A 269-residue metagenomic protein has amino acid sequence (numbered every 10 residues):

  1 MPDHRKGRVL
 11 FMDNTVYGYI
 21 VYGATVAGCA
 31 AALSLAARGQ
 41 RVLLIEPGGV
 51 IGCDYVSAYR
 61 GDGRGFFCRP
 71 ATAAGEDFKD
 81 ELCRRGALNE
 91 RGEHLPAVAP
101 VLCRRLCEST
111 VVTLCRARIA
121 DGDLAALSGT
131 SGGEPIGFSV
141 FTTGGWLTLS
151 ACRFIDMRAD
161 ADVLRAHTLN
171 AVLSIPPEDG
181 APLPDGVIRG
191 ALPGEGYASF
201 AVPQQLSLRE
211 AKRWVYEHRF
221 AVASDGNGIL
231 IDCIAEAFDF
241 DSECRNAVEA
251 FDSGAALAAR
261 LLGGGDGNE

Functional and structural regions predicted by a protein language model:
P2-F11: Short, Lys/Arg-enriched N-terminal segments with co-localized hydrophobic residues within the first ~10-30 amino acids
D13-T25: Beta1/beta-strand and adjacent pyrophosphate-binding region of the FAD-binding site in flavoprotein oxidoreductases
V16-Y17, R38-R41, S109-V112, L147 (+1 more regions): Loop/turn elements at helix/coil->beta-strand transitions in domains of secreted/extracellular proteins
G28: N-terminal Rossmann-fold NAD(P) dinucleotide-binding loop
S34, Q40-R41, E46-D121, G129 (+3 more regions): Conserved N-terminal/central alpha/beta ligand/cofactor-binding core
A74, G144-R153, M157-E269: Flavin (FAD/FMN)-binding glycine-rich loop and adjacent Rossmann-like elements that form
D123-T148: Conserved beta-strand-loop-beta-strand element in the redox core of flavoprotein oxidoreductases
